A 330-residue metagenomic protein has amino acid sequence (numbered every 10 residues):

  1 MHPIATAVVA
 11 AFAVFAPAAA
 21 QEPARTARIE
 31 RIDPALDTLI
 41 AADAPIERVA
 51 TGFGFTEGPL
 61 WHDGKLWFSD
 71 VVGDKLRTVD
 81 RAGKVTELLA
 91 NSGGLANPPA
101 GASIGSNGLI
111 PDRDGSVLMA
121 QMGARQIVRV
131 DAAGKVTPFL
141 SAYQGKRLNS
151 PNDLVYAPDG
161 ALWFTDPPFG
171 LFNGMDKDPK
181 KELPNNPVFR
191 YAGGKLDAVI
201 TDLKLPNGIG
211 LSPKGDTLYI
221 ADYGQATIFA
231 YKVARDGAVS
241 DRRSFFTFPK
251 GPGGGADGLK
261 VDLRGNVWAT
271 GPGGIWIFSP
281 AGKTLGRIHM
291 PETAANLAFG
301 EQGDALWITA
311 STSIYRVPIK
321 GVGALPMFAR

Functional and structural regions predicted by a protein language model:
Q21-P45, P326-F328: Blade/loop signatures of beta-propeller domains
E22, F164-L183: Short, conserved, GDST-rich strand-edge loop motifs in beta-rich repeat architectures
P45, D63-G64, V79-A82, R113-D114 (+11 more regions): Flexible "stalk/tail and boundary" regions
E47-A50, T86-G93, T137-S141, A198-T201 (+3 more regions): Beta-propeller fold detector
A50-K65, G94-Q121, Q144-L162, E182-V188 (+3 more regions): Beta-rich, blade/repeat-based domains predominating in secreted/periplasmic proteins but also intracellular
V71, M122, P167-F169, Y223 (+4 more regions): Short loop/turn segments immediately following the C-termini of beta-strands
K75-R77, Q126-V128, N186-F189, T227-F229 (+2 more regions): A short loop-to-beta-strand structural motif that recurs across blades of beta-propeller domains
Y231-A238, I319-P326: Short loop/turn segments immediately following beta-strands, especially the blade-tip and inter-blade linker loops
